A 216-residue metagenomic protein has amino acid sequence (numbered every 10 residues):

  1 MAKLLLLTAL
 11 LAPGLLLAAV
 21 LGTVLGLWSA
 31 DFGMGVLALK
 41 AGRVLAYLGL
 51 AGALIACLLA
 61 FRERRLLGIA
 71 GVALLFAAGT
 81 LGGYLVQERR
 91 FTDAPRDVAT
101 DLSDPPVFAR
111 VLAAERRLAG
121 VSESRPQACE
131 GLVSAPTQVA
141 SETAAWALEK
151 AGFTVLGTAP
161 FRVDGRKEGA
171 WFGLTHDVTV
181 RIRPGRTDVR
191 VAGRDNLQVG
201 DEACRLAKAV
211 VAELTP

Functional and structural regions predicted by a protein language model:
M1-L27: Membrane-anchoring/interfacial helices and their immediately flanking loops in integral membrane proteins
A2-L10, F61-A77: Interfacial segments of alpha-helical transmembrane regions
G14-L17, Y47-C57, L74-A78: Hydrophobic alpha-helical transmembrane segments of multipass integral membrane proteins
T23-G35, L39-A46, I55-I69, G79-P216: Ser/Thr-rich, low-complexity intrinsically disordered terminal regions
